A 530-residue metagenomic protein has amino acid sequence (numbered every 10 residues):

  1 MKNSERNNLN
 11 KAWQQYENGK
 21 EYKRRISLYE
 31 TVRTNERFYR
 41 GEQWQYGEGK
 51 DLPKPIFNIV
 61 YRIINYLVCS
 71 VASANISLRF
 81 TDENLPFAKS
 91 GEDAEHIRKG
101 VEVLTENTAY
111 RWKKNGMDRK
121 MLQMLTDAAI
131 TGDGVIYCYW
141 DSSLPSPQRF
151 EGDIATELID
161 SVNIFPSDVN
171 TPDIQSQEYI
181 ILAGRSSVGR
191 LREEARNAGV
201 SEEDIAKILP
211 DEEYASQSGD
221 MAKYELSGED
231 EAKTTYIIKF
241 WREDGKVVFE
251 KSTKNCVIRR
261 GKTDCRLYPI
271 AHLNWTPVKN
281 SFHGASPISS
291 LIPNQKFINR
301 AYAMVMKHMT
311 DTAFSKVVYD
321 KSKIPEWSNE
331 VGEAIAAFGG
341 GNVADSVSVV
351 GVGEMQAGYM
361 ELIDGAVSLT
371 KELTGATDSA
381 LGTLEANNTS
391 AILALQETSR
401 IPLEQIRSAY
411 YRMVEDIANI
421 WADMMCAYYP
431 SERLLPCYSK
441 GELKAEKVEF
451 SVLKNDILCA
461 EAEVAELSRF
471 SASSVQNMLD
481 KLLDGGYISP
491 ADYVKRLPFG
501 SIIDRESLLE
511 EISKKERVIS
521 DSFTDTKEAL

Functional and structural regions predicted by a protein language model:
M1-T31, N35-E48, K113-K114, A128 (+4 more regions): C-terminal anchoring/interaction modules
M1-V248, S252-K254, G358, L362-G365: Extended, helix-rich architectural segments
C69, D160, G184-S187, S201 (+6 more regions): Helix N-terminus capping/helix-initiation residues
L78, R119, Y268-A271, S289 (+4 more regions): Flexible, active-site-adjacent loop/turn segments at secondary-structure boundaries
K89, D93, M121, H283 (+3 more regions): Residue-level detector of alpha-helix boundaries and kinks
A94-V101, E231, I258-K262, R266 (+2 more regions): A broad, low-specificity signal for short, low-complexity segments enriched in glycine/proline and polar/charged
G152-A155, Y179-I180, S290, E333-A334 (+1 more regions): Short intrinsically disordered coil segments
D244-G332: Catalytic nucleotidyl-transfer cores of nucleotide-processing enzymes
